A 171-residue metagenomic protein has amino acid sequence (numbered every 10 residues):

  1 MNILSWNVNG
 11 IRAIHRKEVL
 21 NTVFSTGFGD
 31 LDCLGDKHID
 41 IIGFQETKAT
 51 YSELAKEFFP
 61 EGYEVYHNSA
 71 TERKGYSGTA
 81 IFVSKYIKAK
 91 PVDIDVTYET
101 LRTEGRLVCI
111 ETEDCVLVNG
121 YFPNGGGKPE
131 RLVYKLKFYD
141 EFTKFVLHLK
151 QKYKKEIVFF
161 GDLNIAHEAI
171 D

Functional and structural regions predicted by a protein language model:
M1-F58, T71-T79: N-terminal, active-site-proximal structural segment of metallo-dependent hydrolase catalytic domains
N2, D114-V116, E156: Residues that mark the start of a beta-strand
N7, I42, F82, L117 (+1 more regions): A residue-level signal for conserved active-site and pocket-lining positions in enzyme catalytic cores
L20-G35, R106-E113, E141-K155: Short amphipathic alpha-helices and their capping/turn segments at secondary-structure boundaries
I41, E61-E64, D140-D171: Metal-dependent phosphoesterases centered on the DNase I-like endonuclease/exonuclease/phosphatase
T47-K48, E53-G127: Structured beta-strand-rich core segments of catalytic domains in phosphoester-bond hydrolases
K128-L132, E168-D171: A short secondary-structure junction signal
L132-F142: Charged helix-capping and loop-helix junction motifs
